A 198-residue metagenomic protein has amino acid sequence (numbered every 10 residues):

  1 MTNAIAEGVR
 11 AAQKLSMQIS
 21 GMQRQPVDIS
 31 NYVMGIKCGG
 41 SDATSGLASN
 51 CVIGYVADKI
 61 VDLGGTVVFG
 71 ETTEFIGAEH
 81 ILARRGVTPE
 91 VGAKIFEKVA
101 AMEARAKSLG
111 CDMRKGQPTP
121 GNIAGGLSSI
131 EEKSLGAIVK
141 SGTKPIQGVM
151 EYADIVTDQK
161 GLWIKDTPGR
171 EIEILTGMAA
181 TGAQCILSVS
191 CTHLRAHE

Functional and structural regions predicted by a protein language model:
M1-Y32, D42-C51, A57-V139, T143-Q147 (+3 more regions): Metallocofactor- and cofactor-centric catalytic cores in central/energy metabolism, strongly enriched
I36-G40: Short, hydrophobic beta-strand segments
G142-T143, A153-I155: Anionic-ligand anchoring segments at beta-strand to alpha-helix junctions in alpha/beta enzyme folds, i.e., glycine
S188-S190: Short acidic/histidine-rich active-site segments
T192-E198: Conserved small/polar residues in nucleotide/adenosyl-binding loops
